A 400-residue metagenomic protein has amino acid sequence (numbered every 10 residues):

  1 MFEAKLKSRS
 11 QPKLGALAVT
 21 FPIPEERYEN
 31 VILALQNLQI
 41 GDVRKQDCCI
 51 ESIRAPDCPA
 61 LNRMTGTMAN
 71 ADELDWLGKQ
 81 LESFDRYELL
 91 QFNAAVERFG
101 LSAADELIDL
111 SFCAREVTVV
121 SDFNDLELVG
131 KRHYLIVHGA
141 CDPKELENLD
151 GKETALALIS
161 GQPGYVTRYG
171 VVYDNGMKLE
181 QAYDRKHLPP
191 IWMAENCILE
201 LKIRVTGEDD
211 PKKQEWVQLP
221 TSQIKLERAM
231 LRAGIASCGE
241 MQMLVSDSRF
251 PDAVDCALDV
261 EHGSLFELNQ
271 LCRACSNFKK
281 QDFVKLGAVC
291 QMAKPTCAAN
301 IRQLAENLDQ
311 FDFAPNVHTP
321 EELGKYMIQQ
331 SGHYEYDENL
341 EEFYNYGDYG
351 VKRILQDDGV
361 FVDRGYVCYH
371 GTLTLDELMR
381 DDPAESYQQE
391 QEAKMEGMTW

Functional and structural regions predicted by a protein language model:
M1-K45, E195-I235: N-terminal ordered "arm"
Q11-G15, D57-P59, E180-Q181, E208-Q214 (+2 more regions): Short, surface-exposed beta-strand/loop "edge" segments at domain boundaries and coil↔beta transitions
N30-S102, I224-T296: Structured domain cores in non-transmembrane regions
A103-R115, V120, R302: Charge/polar-rich, low-complexity and marginally structured segments
V119-L126, P295-F343: Intrinsically disordered, low-complexity segments enriched in Gly and acidic/Ser/Thr residues that form flexible
N124-E200, G207-Q214, Y326-T372: Extended, well-ordered protein cores
D150, N345, E385-W400: Non-Sec secretion/translocation targeting segments of pathogen effectors
R185, T374-E390: Eukaryotic nuclear/nucleolar intrinsically disordered, charge-dense low-complexity regions
